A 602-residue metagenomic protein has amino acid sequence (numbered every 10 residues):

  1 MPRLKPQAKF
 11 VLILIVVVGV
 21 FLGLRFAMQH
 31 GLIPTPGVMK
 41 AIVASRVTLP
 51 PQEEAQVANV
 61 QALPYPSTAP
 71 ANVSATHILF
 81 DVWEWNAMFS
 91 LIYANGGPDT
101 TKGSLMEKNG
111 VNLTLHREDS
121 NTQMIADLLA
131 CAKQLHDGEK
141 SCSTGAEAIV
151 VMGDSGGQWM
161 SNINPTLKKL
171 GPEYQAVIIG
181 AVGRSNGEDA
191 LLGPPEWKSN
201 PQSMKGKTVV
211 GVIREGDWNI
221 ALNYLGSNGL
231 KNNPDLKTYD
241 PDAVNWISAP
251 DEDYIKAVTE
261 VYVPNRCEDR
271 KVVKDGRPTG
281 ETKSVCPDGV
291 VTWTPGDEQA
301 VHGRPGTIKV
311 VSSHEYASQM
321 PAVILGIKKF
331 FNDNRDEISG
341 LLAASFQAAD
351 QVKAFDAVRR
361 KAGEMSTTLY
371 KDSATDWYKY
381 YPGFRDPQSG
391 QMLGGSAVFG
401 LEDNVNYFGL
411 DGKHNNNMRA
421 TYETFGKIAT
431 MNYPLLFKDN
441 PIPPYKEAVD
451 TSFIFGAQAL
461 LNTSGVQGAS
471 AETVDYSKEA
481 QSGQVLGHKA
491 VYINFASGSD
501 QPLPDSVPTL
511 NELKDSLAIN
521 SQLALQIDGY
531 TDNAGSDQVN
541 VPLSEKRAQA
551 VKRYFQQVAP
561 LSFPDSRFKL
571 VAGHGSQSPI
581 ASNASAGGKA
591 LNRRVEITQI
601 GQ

Functional and structural regions predicted by a protein language model:
P2-V17: N-terminal Sec-pathway targeting helices
L22-V38: Hydrophobic single-pass membrane-insertion segments
M39-E252, E260, C267-D269, D288-T294 (+2 more regions): Short, glycine-/small- and polar/acidic-enriched structural segments that line small-molecule recognition paths
Y93-G96, T100, K133, S161 (+10 more regions): Sec-exported extracytoplasmic/periplasmic mature domains
V151-D154, P241-S373: Pocket-lining segment of extracytoplasmic ligand-binding domains
N334-L436: Secondary-structure end/capping motifs
Y445-L525, P560-L561, Q602: Periplasmic peptidoglycan-binding/tethering modules of Gram-negative envelope proteins
Q501, T531-Q602: Periplasmic OmpA-like peptidoglycan-binding domain that tethers envelope proteins to the cell wall
